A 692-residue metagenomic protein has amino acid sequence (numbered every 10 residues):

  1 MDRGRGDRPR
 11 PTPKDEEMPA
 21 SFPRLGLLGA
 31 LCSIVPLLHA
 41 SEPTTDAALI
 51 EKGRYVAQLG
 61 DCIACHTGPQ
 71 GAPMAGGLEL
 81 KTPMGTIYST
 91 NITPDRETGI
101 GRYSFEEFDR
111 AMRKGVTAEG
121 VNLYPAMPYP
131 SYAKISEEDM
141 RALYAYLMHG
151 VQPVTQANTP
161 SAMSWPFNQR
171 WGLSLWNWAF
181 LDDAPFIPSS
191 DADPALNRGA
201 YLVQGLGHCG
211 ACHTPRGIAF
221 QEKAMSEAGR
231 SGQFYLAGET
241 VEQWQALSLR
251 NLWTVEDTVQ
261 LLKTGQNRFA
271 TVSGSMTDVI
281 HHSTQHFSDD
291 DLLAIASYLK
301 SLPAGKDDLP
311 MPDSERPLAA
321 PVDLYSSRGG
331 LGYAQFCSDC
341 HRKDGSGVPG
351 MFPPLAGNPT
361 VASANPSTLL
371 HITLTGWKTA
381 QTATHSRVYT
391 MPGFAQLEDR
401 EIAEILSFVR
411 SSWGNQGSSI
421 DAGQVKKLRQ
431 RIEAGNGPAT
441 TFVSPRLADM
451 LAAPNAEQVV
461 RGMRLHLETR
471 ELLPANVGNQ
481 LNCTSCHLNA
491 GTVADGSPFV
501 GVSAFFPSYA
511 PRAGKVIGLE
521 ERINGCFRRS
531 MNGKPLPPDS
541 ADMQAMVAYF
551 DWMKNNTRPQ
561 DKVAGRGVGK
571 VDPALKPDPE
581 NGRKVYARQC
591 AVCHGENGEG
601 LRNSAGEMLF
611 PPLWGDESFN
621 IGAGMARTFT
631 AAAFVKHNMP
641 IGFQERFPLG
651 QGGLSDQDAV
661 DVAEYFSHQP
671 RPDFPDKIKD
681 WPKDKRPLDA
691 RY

Functional and structural regions predicted by a protein language model:
G6, K14-L49, I87-T90, A111 (+11 more regions): Post-cleavage N-terminal segment of exported redox proteins
A47-T67, A72-K81, N177, I187 (+7 more regions): Sequence/structural segment immediately N-terminal to covalent heme-attachment motifs in c-type and related
A48-K52, L59, A64-T67, A72-G99 (+12 more regions): Sequence context of c-type cytochrome heme-c attachment sites
L49-K52, D61, S104, F108 (+23 more regions): Stable alpha-helical elements in mature extracytoplasmic
I50, R54, I63-H66, D109 (+17 more regions): Non-transmembrane alpha-helical segments in soluble domains of secreted/periplasmic/extracellular proteins
T67-G68, P73-L78, G120-L123, V154-S161 (+11 more regions): Short, solvent-exposed loop/turn and secondary-structure capping segments
L80, T86-Y103, E107, R113-E138 (+12 more regions): Axial heme c-ligation environment in periplasmic c-type cytochrome domains
I678-D680, R686-Y692: Conserved non-transmembrane functional hotspots
